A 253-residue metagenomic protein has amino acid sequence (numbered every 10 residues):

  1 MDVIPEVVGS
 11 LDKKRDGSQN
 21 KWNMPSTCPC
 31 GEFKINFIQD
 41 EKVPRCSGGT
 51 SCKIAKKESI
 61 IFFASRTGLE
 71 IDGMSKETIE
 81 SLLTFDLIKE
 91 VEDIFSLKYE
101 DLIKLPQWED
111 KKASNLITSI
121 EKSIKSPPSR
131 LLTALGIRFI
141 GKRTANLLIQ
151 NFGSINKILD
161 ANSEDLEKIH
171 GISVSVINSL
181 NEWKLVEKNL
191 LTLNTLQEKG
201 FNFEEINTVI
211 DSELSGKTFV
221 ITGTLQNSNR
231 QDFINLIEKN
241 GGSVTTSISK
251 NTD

Functional and structural regions predicted by a protein language model:
M1, V8-S10, I38, S47-G49 (+10 more regions): Generic beta-strand/beta-sheet core signal
M1-V3, K217: Structural motif
V3-D72: Cys/His-rich short segments
G9-K13, M24, F37, I54 (+8 more regions): Generic structural "secondary-structure junction" signal
L11-R15, A64-T67, D86, I124 (+3 more regions): Conserved NTP-handling cores and scaffolds of large molecular machines
Q19-N20, G48, C52, E70-I71 (+7 more regions): Catalytic cores of large soluble enzymes that bind and process phosphate-bearing ligands
K53-P106, D110-K111: Long, charge-rich boundary regions
L105-D253: DNA strand-break repair and replication-stress modules
